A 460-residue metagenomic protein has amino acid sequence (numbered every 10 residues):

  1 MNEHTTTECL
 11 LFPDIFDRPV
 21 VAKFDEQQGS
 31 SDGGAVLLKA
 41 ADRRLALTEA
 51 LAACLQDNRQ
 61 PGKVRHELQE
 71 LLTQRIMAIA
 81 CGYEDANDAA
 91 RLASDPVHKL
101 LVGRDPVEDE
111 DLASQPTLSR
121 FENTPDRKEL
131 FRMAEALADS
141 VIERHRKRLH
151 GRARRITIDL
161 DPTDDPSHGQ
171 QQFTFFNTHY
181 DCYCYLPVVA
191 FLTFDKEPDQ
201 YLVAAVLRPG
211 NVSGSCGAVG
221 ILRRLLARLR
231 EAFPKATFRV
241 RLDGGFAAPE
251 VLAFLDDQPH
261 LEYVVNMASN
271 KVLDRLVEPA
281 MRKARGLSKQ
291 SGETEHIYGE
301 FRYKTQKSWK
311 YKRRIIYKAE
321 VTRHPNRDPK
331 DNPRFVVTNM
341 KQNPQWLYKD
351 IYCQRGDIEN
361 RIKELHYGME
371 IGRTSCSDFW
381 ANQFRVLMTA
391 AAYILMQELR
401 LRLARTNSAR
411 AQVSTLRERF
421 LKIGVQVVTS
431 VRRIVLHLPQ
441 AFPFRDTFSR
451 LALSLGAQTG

Functional and structural regions predicted by a protein language model:
M1-A232, D257, R400, I423-G460: Dynamic "connector" segments at or just before major functional cores
E3-F24, E262-Y367, L453-G460: An anionic, glycine-rich sequence signature occurring as long contiguous blocks
A41, A89, L347-F384, M388-L399: Short amphipathic alpha-helical "interface-anchor" segments enriched in bulky aromatics
R155-D159, T237-R241, E262-V264: Structural preference for beta-strand elements that scaffold enzyme active sites
V240-A248, S269-V272: Acidic, metal-coordinating catalytic cores used for nucleic-acid/nucleotide bond scission and strand-transfer chemistry
L252-L261: Short, surface-exposed basic-aromatic patches at helix termini and helix-loop junctions that form
I371-F442: Basic, amphipathic alpha-helical segments enriched in Lys/Arg and hydrophobic/aromatic residues
